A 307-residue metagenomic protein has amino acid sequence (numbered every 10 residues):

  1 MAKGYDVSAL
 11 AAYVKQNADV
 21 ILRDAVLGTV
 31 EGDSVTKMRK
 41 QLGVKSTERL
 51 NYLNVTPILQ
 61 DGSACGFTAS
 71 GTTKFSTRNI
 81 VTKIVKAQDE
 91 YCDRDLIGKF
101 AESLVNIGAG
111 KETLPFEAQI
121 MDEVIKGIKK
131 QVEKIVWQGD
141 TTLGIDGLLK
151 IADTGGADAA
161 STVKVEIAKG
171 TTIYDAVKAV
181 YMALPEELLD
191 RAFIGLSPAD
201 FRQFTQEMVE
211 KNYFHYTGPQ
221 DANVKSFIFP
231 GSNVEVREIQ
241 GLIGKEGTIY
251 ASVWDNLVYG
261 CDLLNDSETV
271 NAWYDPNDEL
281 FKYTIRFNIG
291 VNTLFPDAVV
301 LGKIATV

Functional and structural regions predicted by a protein language model:
A2-Q60, A152-K169, Q203-V307: Sequence/fold signature of self-assembling virion shell proteins
P57-L114, A118: Long, hydrophobic/aromatic-enriched structural stretches that serve as scaffold segments
V85, A118, D190, N277-F281: Residues at beta-strand starts and edge strands
A87-Y91, L196, I285: Hydrophobic side chains in beta-strands
D95, K130, D200-R202, I289: Short loop/turn segments at secondary-structure transitions that flank enzyme active sites
K99, E133, Q203-Q206: Short helix/loop capping segments that flank catalytic or ligand/cofactor-binding pockets
A101-M182, K303-V307: Alpha-helical scaffold segments that mediate packing/assembly in large oligomeric complexes
D175-N212: Ordered core of a single globular domain
